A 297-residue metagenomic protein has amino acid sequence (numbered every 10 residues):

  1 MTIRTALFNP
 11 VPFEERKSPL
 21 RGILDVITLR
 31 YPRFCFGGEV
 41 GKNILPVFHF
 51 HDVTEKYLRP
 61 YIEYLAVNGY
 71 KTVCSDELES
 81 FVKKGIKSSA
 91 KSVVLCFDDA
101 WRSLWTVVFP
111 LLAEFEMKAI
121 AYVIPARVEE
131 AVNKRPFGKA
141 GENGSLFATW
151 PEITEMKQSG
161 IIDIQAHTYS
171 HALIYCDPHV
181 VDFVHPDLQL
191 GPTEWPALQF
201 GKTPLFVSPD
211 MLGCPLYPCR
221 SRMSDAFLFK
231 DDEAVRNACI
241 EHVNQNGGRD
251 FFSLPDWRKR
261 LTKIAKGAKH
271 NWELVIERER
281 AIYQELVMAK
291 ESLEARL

Functional and structural regions predicted by a protein language model:
M1-N43, F252-A265: Membrane-proximal basic amphipathic "stem/tether" segments
N9-R21, Y64-G69, G267-I276: Acidic/glycine-enriched edge-of-secondary-structure segments
R30-C35, L78-S80, V107-V108, E142-K157: Alpha-helical scaffolding within the catalytic cores of extracellular/periplasmic polymer-degrading hydrolases
F36-L58: Short linear elements at protein peripheries
F48-H51, K91-S92, A113-L297: Metal-dependent polysaccharide deacetylase catalytic core of the NodB/CE4 family, i.e., the active-site-bearing domain
K56-A90, L274-L297: C-terminal domain-boundary segment and adjacent tail
P60-Y61, V107-L111: A short acidic, amphipathic alpha-helical/loop segment
V73-V82, C96, W101-F109: Extended catalytic core of nucleotide-activated donor transferases of GT-like folds
